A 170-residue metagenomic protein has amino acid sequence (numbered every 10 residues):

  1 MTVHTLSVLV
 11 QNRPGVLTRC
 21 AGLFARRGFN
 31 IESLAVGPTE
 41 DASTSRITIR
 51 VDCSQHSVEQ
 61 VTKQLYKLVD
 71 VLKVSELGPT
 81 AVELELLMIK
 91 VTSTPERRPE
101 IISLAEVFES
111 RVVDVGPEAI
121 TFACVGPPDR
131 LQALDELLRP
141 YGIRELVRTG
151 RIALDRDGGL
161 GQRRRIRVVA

Functional and structural regions predicted by a protein language model:
M1-R46, R50-A170: Long, contiguous binding/interaction regions
